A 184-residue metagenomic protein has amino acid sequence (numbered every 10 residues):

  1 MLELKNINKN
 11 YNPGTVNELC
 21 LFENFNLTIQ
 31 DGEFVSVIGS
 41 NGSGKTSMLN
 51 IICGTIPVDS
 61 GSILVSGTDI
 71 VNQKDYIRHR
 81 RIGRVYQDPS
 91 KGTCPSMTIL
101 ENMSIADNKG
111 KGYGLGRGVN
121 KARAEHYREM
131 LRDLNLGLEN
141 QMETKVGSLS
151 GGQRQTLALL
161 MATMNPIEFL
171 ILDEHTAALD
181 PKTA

Functional and structural regions predicted by a protein language model:
M1-L4, N10-N24, K74: A short, flexible loop at the N-terminus of ABC-type nucleotide-binding domains that lies
I38-S40: The feature captures the beta-strand-to-loop junction immediately N-terminal to the Walker
C53: Helix-to-loop junction immediately C-terminal to a conserved catalytic motif
G61-D69: Conserved ABC transporter NBD signature motif
D69-G83, K91, Y113-N120: ABC ATPase NBD coupling module
S96-G112: Q-loop/switch helix immediately C-terminal to the Walker
A162-E168: A short, proline-enriched helix->beta-strand linker immediately N-terminal to the Walker B motif in ABC-type P-loop
E174-H175: Walker B catalytic motif
